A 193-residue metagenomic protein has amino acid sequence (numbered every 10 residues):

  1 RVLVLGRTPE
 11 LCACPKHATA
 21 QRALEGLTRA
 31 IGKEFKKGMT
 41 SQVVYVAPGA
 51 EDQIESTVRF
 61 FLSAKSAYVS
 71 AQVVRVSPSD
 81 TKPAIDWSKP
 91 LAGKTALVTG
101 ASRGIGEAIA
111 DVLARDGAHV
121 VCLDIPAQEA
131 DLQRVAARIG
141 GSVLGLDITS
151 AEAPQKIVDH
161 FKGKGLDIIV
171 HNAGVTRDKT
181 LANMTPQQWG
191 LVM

Functional and structural regions predicted by a protein language model:
R1-P90: Glycine-rich nucleotide cofactor-binding loops and adjacent beta-alpha elements of adenine nucleotide/dinucleotide sites
L3-G6, Q42-Y45, T99, L166-G174: Rossmann-fold scaffold of SDR-type NAD(P)-dependent oxidoreductases
L11, T176-T180: Helix N-cap/beta-alpha junction loops of NAD(P)-dependent oxidoreductase domains
V46, L144-L146, K179: Cofactor-binding loops of NAD(P)H-dependent oxidoreductases, dominated by short-chain dehydrogenase/reductases
S88-V121: Canonical Rossmann dinucleotide-binding motif of NAD(H)/NADP(H)-dependent dehydrogenases/reductases, specifically
A118-R134: Conserved glycine-rich Rossmann-like NAD(P)H-binding loop of the short-chain dehydrogenase/reductase
L144-K156, P186: The beta1-alpha1 cofactor-binding region of Rossmann-like NAD(H)/NADP(H)-dependent oxidoreductases
T180-L181, Q188-W189: Substrate-binding pocket helix/loop in short-chain dehydrogenase/reductase
